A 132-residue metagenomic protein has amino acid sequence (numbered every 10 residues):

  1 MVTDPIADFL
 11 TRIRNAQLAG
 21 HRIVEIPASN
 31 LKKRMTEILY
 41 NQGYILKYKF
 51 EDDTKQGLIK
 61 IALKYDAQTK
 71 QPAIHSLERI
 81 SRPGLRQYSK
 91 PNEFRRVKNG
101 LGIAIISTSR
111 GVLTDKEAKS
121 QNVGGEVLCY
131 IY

Functional and structural regions predicted by a protein language model:
M1-Y132: Core subunits and conserved enzymes of cellular information-processing and envelope-translocation systems across
